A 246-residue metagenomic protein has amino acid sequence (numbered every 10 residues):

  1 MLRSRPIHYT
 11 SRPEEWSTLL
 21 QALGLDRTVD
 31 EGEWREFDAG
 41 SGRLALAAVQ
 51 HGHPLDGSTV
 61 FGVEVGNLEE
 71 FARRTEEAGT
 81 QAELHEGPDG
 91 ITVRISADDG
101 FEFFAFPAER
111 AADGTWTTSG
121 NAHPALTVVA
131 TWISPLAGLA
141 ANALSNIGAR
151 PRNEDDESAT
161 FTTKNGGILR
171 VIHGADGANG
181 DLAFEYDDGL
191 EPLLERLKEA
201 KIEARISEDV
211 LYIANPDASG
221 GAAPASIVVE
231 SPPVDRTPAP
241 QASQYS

Functional and structural regions predicted by a protein language model:
M1-L2, I7-L44, T131-I168: Core segments of cupin and vicinal oxygen chelate
M1-S17, S58-F61, P107-G148, G177-L182 (+1 more regions): N-terminal beta-strand motif that seeds the catalytic metal site of vicinal oxygen chelate
L2-R12, Q50-A78, I91-S96, L126-P135 (+1 more regions): Vicinal oxygen chelate
T10, F37-D38, G52, I172 (+2 more regions): Compositionally biased, intrinsically disordered low-complexity segments enriched in polar/proline residues
A22, D26-P107: N-terminal accessory/assembly segment that mediates macromolecular interactions
A47-H53, T117-N121, R170-G174: Short, flexible, solvent-exposed loop/turn segments with mixed acidic/basic and small polar residues
E76-L126, E154-R170, E195-S246: Vicinal oxygen chelate
